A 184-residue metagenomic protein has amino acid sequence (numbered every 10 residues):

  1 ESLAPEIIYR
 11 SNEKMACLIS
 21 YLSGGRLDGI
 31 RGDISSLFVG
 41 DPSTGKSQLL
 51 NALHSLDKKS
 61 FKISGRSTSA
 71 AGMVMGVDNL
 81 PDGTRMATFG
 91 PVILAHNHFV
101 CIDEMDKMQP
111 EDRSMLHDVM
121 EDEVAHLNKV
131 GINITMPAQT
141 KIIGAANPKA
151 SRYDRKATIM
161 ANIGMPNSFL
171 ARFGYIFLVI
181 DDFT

Functional and structural regions predicted by a protein language model:
E1-T184: Conserved ASCE/P-loop NTPase catalytic core
